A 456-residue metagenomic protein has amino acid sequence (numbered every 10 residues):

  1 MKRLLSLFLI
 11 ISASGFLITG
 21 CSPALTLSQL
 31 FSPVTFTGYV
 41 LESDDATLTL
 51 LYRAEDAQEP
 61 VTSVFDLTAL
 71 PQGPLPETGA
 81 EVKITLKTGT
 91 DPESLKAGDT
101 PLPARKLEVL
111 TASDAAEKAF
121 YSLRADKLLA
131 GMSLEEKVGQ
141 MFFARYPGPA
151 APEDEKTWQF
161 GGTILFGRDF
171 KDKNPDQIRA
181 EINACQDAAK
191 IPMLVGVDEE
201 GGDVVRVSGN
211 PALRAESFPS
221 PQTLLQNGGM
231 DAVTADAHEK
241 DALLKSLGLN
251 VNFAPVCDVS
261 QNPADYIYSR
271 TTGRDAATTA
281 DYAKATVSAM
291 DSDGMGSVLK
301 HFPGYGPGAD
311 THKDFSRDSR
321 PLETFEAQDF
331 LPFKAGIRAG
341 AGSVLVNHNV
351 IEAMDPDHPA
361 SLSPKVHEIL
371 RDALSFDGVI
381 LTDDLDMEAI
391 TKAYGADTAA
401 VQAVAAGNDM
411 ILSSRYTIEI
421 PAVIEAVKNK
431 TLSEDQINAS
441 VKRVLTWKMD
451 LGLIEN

Functional and structural regions predicted by a protein language model:
M1-L4: Positively charged n-region of N-terminal signal peptides that target proteins for export
S14-E55, G73-A119: Short, flexible, surface-exposed loop segments at domain boundaries
S22-L25, S113-E153, A373, A393-M410 (+1 more regions): Preference for extracellular/luminal or secreted protein segments
E59-L75: Beta-strand/loop nucleic-acid-binding surfaces
S133, T163, D198, L244 (+8 more regions): Conserved, mostly hydrophobic/aromatic
G139-Q140, G161, K190-V195, L249-N250 (+4 more regions): Short, well-ordered coil/turn segments that N-cap beta-strands
K156-T279, G306-S319, N347-L362, L385-V427: Enzymes and membrane/adaptor proteins characterized by extended Gly/Ser/Thr/Asp/Glu-rich, aromatic-dotted
C185-V195, R274-M295, A360-L381: Alpha-helix-loop-beta-strand connector modules within alpha/beta enzyme cores
